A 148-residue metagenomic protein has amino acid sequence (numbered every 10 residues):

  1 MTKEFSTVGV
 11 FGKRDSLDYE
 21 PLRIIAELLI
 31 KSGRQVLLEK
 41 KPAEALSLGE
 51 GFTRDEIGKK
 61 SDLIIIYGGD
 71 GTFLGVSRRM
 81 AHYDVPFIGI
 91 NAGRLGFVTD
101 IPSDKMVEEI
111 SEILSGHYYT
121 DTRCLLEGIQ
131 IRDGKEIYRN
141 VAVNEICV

Functional and structural regions predicted by a protein language model:
M1-Y67, T72-H82: N-terminal glycine-/serine-/threonine-rich phosphate-binding loop
G9, G68-G71, G89, G93-G96 (+1 more regions): Glycine-centered flexibility sites
D15, A92, P102: Short, glycine/serine-rich, charged loops/turns that create anion-binding and catalytic segments at active sites
L29, D84-V85, K105-V107: Residue-level signature of transmembrane alpha-helix interfaces in integral membrane proteins
G49, T53, I90-G93, Y138: Short, functionally important structural connectors and interaction interfaces within domains
G75, M80-A92, F97: Gly/Ser-rich helix-loop-strand patches that form or flank binding pockets for ribonucleotide-derived cofactors
L95-V148: Catalytic core of DAGKc-family lipid kinases
